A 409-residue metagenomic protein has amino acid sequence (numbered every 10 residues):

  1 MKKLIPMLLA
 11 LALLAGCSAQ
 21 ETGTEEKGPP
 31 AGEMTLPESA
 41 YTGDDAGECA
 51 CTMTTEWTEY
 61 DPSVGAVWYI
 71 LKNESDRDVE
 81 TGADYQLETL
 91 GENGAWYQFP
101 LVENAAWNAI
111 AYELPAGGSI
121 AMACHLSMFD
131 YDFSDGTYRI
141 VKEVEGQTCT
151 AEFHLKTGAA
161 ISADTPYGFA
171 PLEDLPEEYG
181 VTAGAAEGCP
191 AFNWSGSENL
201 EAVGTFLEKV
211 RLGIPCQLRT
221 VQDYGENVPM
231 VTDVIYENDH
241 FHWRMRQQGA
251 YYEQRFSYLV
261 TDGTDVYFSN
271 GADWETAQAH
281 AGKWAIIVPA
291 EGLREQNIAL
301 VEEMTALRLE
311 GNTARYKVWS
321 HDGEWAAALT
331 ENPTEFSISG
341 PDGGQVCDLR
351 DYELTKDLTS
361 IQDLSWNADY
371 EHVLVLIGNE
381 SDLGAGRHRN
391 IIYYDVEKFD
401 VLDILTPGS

Functional and structural regions predicted by a protein language model:
L13-G16: C-terminal motif of bacterial Sec signal peptides marking the signal peptidase cleavage site
S18-Q20: Bacterial signal peptide processing site
E26-N108, L114-P115, E143-I161: Primarily secretory-pathway and cell-envelope proteins
L101-T137, D363-W366, L374-V375: Short, solvent-exposed, Trp/other aromatic-anchored flexible loops in extracytoplasmic proteins
V228-N297: Polybasic, proline/glycine-rich intrinsically disordered low-complexity segments
K317-W325, L364-H372, S409: Blade-terminus and WD-like Trp-Asp/Gly-His loop motifs, strongest in beta-propeller folds
A328-N332, L374-S381: Beta-strand C-termini and the immediately following turn/loop, strongest in propeller blades
P333-I338, S381-I392: Structural motif
